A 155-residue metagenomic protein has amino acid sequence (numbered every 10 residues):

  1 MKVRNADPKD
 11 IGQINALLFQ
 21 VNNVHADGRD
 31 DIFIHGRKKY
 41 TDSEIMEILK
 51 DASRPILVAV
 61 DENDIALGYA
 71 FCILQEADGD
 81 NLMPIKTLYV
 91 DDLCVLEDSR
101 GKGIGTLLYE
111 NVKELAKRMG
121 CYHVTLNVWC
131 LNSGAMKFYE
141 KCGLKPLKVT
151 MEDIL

Functional and structural regions predicted by a protein language model:
K2-A16: A short beta-loop-alpha structural element at the N-terminal edge of CoA-dependent acyl/N-acetyltransferase catalytic
N23-I45: Conserved GNAT-fold acetyl-CoA-binding loop/helix
S43-V58, Y89: A short helix-loop-beta-strand connector motif used in the catalytic cores of GNAT acetyltransferases and, in some
V58, I65-L74, Y89, C94: Conserved beta-strand in the GNAT
D92-V95, G101-E114, K141: Conserved acetyl-CoA-binding loop-helix of GNAT-fold acetyltransferases
T106, E110, R118, C130-K148: Conserved active-site alpha-helix within GNAT-family acetyltransferase domains
K117-N127: Conserved GNAT acetyl-CoA-binding A-motif
T125-A135, E152-L155: Conserved beta-strand-loop-alpha-helix junction that forms the acyl-donor binding cleft
